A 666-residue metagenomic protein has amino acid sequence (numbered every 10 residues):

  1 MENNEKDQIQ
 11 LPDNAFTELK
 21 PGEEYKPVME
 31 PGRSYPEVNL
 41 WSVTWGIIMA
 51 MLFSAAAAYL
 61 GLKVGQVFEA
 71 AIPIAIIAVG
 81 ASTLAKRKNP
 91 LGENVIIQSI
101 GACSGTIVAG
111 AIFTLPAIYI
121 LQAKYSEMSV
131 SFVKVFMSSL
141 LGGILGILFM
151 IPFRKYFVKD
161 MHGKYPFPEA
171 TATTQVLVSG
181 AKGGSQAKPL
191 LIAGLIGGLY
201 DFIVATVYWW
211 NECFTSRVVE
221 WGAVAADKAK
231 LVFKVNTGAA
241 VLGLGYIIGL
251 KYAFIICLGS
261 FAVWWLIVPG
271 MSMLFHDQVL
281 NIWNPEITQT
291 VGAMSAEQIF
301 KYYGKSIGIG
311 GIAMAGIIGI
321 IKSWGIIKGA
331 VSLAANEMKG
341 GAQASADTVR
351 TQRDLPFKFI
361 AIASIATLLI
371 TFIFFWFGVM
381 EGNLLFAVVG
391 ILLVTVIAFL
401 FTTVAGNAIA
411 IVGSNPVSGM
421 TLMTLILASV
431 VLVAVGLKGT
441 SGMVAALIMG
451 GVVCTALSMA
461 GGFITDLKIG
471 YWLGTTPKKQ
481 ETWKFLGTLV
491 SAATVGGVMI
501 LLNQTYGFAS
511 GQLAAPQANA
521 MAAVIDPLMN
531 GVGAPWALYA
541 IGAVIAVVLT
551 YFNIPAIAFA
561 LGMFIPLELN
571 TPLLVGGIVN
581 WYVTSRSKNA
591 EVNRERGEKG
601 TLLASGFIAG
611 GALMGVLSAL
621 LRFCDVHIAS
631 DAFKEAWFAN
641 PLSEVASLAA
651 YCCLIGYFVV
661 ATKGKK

Functional and structural regions predicted by a protein language model:
E2-K666: Alpha-helical multipass membrane-protein architecture
